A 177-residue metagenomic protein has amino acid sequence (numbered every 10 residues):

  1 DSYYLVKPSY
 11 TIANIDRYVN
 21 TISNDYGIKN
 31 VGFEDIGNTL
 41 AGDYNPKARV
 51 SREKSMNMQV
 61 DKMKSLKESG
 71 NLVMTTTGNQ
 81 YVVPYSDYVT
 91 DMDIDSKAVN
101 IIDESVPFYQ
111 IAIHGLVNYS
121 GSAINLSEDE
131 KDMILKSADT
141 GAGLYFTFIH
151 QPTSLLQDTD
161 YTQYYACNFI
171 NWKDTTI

Functional and structural regions predicted by a protein language model:
S2-K29, G37-I177: Active-site-proximal substrate-binding groove within the catalytic cores of carbohydrate-active enzymes
